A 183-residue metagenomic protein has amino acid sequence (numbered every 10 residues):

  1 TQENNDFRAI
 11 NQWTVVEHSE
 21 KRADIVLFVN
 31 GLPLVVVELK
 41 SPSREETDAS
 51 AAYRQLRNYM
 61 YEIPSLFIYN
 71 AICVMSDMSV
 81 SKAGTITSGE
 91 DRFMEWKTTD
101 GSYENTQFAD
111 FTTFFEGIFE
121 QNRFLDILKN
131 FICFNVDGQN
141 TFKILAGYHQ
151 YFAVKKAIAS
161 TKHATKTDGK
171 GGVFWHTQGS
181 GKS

Functional and structural regions predicted by a protein language model:
T1-S183: ATP-dependent helicase/translocase motor core
